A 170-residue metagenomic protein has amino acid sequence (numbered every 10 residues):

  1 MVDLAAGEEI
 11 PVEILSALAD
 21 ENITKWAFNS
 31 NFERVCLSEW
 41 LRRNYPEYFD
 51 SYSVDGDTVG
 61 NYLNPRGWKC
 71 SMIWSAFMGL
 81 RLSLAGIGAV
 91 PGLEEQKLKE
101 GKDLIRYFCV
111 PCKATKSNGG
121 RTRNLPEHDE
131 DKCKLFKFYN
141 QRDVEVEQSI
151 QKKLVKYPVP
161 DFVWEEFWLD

Functional and structural regions predicted by a protein language model:
M1-L82: Conserved RNase H-like, two-metal-ion catalytic cores of nucleic-acid enzymes
A17, E21, C36, W40 (+3 more regions): Generic, well-ordered alpha-helical scaffold segments in large soluble proteins
E33, L84, D143-V146: Catalytic-loop motifs flanking and including active-site residues across diverse enzymes
D50-W68, W74-G79, K102-D170: Mixed-charge, glycine-rich, non-catalytic linkers/tails in nucleic-acid processing enzymes
R81-K99: A polyampholytic, Gly/Pro-enriched intrinsically disordered region
